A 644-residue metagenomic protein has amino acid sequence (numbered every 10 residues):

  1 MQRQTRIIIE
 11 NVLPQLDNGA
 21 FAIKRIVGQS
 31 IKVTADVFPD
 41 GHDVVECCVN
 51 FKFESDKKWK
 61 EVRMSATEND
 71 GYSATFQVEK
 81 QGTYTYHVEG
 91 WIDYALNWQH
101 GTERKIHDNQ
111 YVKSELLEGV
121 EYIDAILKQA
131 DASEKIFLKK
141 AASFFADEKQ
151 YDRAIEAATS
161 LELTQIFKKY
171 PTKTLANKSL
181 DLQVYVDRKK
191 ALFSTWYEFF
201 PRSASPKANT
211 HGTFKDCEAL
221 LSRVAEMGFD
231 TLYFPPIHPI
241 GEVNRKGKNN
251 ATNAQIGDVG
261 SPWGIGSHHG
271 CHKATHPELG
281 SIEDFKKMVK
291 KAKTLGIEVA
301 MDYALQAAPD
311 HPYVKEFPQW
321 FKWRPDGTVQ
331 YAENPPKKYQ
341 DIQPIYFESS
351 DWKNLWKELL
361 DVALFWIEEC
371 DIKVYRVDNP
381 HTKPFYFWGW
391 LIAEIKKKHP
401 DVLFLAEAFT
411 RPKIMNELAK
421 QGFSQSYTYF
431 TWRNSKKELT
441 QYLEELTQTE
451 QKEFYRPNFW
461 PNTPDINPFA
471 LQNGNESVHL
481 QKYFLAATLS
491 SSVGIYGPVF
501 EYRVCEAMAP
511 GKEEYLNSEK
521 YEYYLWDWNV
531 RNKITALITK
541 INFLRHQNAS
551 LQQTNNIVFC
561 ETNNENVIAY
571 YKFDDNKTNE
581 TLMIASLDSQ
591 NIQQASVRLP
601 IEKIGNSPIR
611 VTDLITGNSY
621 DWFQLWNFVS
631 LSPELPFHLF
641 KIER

Functional and structural regions predicted by a protein language model:
M1-Y197, P201, T210-D230, A292 (+3 more regions): Carbohydrate-interacting/catalytic domains
A35, F199, V224, F234 (+10 more regions): Conserved, mostly hydrophobic/aromatic
K190-G212, I240-M288, K315-K353, L516-Y524: Aromatic- and acidic-residue-enriched carbohydrate-binding clefts of CAZyme catalytic domains
T195-Y197, L232-F234, V299-M301, Y375 (+4 more regions): Hydrophobic faces of well-ordered beta-strands that scaffold small-molecule active sites in alpha/beta enzyme cores
D216-I240, F365, E369-C370: Catalytic domains of carbohydrate-active enzymes, especially glycoside hydrolases
P312-D326, Y346-L418: Active-site neighborhood of glycoside hydrolase catalytic domains
A332-P344, S350, F385-K397, V402-E444 (+2 more regions): Extended substrate-binding grooves/exosites of carbohydrate-active enzymes
N458-P464, A470-N532: Aromatic/acidic polysaccharide-binding cleft in carbohydrate-active enzymes
